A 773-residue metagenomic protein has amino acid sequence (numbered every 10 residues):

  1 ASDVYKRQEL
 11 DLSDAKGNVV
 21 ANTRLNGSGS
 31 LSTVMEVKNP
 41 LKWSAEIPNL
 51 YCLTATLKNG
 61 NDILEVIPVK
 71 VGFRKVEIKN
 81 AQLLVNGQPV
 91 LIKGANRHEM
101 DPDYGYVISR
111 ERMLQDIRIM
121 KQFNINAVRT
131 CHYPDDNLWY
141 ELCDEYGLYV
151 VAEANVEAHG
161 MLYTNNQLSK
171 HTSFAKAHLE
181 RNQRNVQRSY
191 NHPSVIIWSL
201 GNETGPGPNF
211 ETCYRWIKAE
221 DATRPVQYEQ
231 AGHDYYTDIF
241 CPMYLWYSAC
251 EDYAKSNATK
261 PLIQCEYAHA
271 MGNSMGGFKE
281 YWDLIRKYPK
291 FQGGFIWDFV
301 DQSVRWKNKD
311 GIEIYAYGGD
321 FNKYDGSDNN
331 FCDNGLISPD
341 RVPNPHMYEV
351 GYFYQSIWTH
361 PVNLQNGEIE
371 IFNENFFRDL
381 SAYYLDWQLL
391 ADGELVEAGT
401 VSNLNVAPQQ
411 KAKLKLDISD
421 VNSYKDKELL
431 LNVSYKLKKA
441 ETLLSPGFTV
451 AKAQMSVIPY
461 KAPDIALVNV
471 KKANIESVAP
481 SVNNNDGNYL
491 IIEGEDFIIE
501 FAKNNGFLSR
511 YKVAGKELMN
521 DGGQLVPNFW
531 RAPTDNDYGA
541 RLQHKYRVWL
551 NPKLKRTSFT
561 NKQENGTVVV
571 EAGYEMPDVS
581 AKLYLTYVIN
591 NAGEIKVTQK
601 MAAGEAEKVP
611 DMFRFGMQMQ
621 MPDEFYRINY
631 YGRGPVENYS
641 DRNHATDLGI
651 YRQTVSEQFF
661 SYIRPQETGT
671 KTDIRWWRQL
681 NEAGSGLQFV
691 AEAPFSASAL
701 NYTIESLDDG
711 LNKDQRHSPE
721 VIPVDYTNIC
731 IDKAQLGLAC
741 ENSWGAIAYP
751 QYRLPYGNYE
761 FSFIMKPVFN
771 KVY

Functional and structural regions predicted by a protein language model:
A1-Y5: Short, small-residue-biased leader/transition segments that mark boundaries at the very start of proteins
L10-D14, L57, W387-A391: Conserved aromatic beta-strand anchor motif in extracellular beta-sandwich/beta-rich domains
V19-N39, G393-K425: Intrinsically disordered, low-complexity Pro/Gly/Ser/Thr-rich segments with frequent PxxP/GP/PP motifs and embedded
S44, D417-D426, E441, M455-Y773: Beta-strand/loop-rich accessory regions of lumenal/periplasmic or secreted enzymes, predominantly carbohydrate-active
I47-N59, D426-L437: Short, aromatic- and glycine-rich surface loops/edge beta-strands on solvent-exposed regions
L50, L64-A127, D135, V470-S509 (+1 more regions): An acidic-aromatic substrate-binding cleft motif
G60-E370, N375-S381, D386-A398: Extended substrate-binding grooves/exosites of carbohydrate-active enzymes
Q302, G311-E370, E374-V396, L404 (+7 more regions): Catalytic cores of secreted or luminal carbohydrate-active enzymes
